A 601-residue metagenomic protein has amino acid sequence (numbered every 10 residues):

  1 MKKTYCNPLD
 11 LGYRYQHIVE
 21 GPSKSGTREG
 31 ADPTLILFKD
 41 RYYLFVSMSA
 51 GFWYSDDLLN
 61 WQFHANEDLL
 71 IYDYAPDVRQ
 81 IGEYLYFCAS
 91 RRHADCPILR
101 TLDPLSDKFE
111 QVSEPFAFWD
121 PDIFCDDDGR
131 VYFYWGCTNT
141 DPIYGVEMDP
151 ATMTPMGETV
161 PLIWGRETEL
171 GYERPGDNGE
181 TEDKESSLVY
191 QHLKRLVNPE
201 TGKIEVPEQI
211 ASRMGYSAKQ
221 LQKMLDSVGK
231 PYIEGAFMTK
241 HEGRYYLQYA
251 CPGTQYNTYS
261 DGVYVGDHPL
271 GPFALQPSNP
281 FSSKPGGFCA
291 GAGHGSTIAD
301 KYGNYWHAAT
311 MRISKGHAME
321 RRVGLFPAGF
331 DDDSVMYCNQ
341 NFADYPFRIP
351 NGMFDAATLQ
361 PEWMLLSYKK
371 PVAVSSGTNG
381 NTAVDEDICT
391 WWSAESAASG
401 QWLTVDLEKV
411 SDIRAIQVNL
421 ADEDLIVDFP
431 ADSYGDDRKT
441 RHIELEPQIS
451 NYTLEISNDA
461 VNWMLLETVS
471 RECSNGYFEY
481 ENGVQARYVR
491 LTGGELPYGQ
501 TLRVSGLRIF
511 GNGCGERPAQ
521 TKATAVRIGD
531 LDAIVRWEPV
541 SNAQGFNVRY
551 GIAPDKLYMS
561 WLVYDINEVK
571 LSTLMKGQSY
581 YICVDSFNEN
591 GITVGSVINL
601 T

Functional and structural regions predicted by a protein language model:
M1-V228, K240-Y245, A250-G287, Y302 (+2 more regions): Beta-rich carbohydrate-recognition and catalytic domains
D57, D103, H268, S457-N462 (+1 more regions): Change "in extracellular beta-sheet-rich domains … of secreted and cell-surface proteins" to "in beta-sheet-rich domains
Q62-H64, A460-T468, P554-L562: Surface-exposed loop/edge segments in extracytoplasmic proteins
Y245, I413, F546, Y580-V584: Short beta-strand segments enriched for Tyr within beta-sheet-rich domains, predominantly fibronectin type III
G262, S450, S474-Y477, D565-K570: Short S/T/G- and acidic-enriched coil/turn segments that sit immediately N-terminal to beta-strands in beta-sandwich
D387-L465, R471-K522, R527-D530, R536-E538 (+3 more regions): Aromatic, loop-rich ligand-recognition surfaces of beta-strand-rich domains
E455-I456, P539-I566: Extracellular low-complexity, O-glycosylation-prone stalks/linkers
L571-I592: Beta-strand-rich modules
